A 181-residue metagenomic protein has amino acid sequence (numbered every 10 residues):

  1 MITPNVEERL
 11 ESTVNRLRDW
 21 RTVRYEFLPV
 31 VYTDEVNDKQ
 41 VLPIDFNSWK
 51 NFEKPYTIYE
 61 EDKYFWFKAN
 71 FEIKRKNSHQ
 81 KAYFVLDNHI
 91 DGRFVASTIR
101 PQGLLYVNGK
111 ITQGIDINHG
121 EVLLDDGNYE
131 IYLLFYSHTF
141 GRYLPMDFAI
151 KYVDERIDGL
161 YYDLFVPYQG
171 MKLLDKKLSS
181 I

Functional and structural regions predicted by a protein language model:
M1-L42, F52, K68-E72, P101-I181: Mature extracytoplasmic enzyme cores
P43-N47: Proline/serine/threonine-rich low-complexity linkers at boundaries of modular beta-sandwich domains
S48-P55: Short Pro/Gly-enriched beta-strand edge/turn motifs at strand-loop
T57-Y59: Outer-membrane beta-barrel proteins
E61-K76: Short beta-strands within extracellular/lumenal beta-sheet-rich domains
K76-V107: Aromatic-lined ligand-binding clefts that engage carbohydrates, nucleic acids, or primary amines
